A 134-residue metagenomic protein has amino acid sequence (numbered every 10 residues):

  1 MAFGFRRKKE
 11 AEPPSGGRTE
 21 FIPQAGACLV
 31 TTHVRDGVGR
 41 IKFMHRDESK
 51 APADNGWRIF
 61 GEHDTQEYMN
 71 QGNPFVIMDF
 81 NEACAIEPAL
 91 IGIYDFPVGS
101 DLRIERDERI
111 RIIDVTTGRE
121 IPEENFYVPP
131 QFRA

Functional and structural regions predicted by a protein language model:
A2-E10: Short Lys/Arg-rich cationic patches that frequently serve as NLS/NoLS or arginine-rich RNA/DNA-binding motifs
F3, V128-A134: Short acidic DE-rich linear segments
S15-T32: Short acidic, Pro/Gly- and aromatic-enriched capping/linker segments at domain boundaries
R35: Short, acidic, Ser/Thr-enriched surface-loop or helix-capping motifs
M44-D95: Acidic, aromatic-enriched beta-alpha/helix-loop junctions
F80-F126: Short, compact, well-ordered microdomains
